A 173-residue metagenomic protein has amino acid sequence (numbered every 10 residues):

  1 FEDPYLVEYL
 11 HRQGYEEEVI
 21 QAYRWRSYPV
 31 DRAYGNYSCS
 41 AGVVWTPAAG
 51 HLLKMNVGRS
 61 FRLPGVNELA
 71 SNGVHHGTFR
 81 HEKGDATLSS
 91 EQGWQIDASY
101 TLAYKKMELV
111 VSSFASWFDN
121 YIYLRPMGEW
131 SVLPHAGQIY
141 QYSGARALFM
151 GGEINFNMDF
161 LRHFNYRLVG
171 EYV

Functional and structural regions predicted by a protein language model:
F1-F118, L161-H163, E171: Structural signature of Gram-negative outer-membrane beta-barrels, strongest in the C-terminal barrel of TonB-dependent
D31-R32, E129-L133: Low-complexity, intrinsically disordered or weakly predicted helical/coil tracts enriched in serine/threonine
E108, F114-F118, I122, S131 (+1 more regions): Gram-negative outer-membrane beta-barrel transporters
L124-P126: Glycine-rich phosphate/pyrophosphate-binding loop and adjacent beta-alpha nucleotide/cofactor-binding cores
